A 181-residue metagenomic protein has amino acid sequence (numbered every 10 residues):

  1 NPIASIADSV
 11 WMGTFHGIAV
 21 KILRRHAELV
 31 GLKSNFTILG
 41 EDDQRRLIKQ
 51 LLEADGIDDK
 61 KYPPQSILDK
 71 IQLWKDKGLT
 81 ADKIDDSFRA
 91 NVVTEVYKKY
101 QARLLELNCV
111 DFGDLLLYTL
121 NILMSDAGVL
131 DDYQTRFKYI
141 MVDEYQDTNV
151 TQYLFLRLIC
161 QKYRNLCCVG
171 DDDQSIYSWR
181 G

Functional and structural regions predicted by a protein language model:
N1-Y139, Y163-R164: A basic/glycine-biased coupling hinge at the interface between accessory DNA-binding modules
V142, Q146-G181: Conserved helicase motor core of SF1/SF2 NTP-dependent helicases
